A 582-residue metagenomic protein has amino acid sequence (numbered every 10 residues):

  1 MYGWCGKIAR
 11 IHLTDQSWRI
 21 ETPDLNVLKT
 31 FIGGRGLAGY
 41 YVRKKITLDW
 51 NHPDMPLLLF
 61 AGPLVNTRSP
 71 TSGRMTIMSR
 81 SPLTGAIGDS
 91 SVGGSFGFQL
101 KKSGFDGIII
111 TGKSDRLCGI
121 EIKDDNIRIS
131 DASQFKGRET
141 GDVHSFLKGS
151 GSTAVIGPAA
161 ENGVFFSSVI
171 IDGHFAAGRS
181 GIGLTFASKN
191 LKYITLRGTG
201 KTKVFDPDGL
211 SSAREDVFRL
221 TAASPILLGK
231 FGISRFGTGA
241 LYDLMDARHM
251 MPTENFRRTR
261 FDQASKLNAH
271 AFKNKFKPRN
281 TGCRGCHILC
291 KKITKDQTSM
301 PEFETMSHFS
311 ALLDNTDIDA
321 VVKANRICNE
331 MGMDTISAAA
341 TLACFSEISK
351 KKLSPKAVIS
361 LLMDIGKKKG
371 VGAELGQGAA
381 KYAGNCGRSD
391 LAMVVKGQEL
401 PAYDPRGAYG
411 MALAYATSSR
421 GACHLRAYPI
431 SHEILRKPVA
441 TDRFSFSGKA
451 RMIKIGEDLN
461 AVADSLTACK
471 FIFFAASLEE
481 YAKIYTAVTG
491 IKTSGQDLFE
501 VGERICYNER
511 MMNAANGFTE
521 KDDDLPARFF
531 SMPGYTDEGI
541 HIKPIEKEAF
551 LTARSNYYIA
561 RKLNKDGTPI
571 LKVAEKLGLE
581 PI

Functional and structural regions predicted by a protein language model:
M1-R179, G183, S188-L228, F236-T259 (+2 more regions): Protein-protein interaction/assembly regions in multi-subunit complexes
K148-S180, F186-I582: Extended C-terminal regions of large enzymes
